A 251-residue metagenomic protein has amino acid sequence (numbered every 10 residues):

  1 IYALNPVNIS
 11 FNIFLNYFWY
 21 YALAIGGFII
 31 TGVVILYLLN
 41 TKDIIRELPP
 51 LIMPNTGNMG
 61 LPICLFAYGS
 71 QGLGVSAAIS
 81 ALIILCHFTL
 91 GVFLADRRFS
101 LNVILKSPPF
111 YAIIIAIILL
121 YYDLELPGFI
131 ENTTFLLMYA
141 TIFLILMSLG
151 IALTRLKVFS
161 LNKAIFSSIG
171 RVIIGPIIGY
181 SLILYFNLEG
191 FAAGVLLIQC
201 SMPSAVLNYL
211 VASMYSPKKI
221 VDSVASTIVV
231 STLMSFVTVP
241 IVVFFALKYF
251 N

Functional and structural regions predicted by a protein language model:
I1-N251: Alpha-helical transmembrane segments of multi-pass small-molecule/ion transporters
